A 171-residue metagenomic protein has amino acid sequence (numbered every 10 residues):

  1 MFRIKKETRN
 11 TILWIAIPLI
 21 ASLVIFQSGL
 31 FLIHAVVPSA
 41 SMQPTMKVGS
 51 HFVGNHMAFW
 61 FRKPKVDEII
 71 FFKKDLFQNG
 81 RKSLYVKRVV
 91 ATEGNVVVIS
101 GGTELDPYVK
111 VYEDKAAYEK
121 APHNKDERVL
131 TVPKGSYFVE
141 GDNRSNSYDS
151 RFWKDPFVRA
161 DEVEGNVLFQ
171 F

Functional and structural regions predicted by a protein language model:
F2-N10, W14, I33, P44-F171: Soluble "head" domains of membrane/secretory-pathway proteins
I12-L30: Hydrophobic membrane-insertion alpha-helices, especially the h-region of bacterial N-terminal signal peptides
F31-V37: Signal peptide cleavage region of secreted peptide precursors
A40-M42: Short, solvent-exposed loop/turn elements at beta->coil junctions and helix N-caps that rim active or binding pockets
